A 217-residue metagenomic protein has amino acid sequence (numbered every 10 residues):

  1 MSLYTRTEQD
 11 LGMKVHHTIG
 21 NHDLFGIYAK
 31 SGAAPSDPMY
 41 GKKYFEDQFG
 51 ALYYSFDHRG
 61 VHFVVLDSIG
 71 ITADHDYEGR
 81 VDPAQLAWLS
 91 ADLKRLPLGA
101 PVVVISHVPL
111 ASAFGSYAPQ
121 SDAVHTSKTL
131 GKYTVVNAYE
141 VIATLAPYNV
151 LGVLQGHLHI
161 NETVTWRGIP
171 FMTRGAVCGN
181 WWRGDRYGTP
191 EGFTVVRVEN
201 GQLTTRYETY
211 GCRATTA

Functional and structural regions predicted by a protein language model:
M1-P101, H125-G131, E140-G152, T163-E199 (+1 more regions): Extended active-site neighborhood of metal-dependent phosphoesterases/phosphodiesterases
G20-N21, H107, G156-H157: Active-site glycine-centered loops adjacent to acidic/histidine catalytic or metal-binding residues that shape
I71, V108-S112, I160: Short, catalytically relevant binding-site loops at active-site mouths
A91, A113, C212-A214: A periodicity- and composition-biased signal for non-globular, repetitive helical segments
L96-G115: Short acidic, glycine-rich surface-loop motifs adjacent to enzyme active sites
L110-T126: Active-site His/acidic residue clusters
N200-A217: Acidic, His/Gly-rich catalytic cores of divalent-metal-dependent hydrolytic chemistry
